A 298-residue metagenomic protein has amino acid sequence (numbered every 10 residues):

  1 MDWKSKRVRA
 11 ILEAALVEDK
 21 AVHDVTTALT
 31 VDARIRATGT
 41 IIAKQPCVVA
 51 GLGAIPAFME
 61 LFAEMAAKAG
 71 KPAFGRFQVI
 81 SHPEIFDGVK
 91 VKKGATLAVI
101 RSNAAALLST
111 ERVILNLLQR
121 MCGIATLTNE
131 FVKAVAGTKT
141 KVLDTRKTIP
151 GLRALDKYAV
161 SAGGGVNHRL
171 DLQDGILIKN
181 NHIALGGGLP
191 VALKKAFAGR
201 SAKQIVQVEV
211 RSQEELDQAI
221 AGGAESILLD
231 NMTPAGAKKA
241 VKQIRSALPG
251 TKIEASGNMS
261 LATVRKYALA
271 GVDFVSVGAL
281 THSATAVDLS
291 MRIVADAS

Functional and structural regions predicted by a protein language model:
M1-G222, S226, A235-Q243, K252-E254 (+2 more regions): Acidic/glycine-rich phosphate/pyrophosphate-binding loops and surrounding catalytic core that coordinate Mg2+
N231, G257, A279-L280: Short secondary-structure boundary segments
S246-K252, A295-A297: Short acidic, glycine/proline-enriched helix-loop-strand junctions
L261: Cys/His-rich Zn2+-binding cysteine-cluster or related metal-binding knuckle/ribbon modules and their
A279-S298: Short, charged, intrinsically disordered terminal tails
